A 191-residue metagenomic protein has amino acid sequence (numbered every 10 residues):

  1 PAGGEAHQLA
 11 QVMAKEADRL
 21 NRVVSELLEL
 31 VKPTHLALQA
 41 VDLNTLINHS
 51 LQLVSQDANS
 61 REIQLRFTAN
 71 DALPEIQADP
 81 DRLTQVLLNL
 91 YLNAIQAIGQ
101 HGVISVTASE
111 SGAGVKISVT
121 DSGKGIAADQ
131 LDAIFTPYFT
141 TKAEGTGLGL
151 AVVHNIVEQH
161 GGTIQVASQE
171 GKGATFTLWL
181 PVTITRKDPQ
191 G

Functional and structural regions predicted by a protein language model:
V12-R19: Short alpha-helical segment of the dimerization/phosphotransfer core of two-component systems
T34-L36, E75-A78, T141: Conserved micro-motifs of the catalytic ATP-binding
A37-L51: A conserved beta-strand-to-alpha-helix junction within the catalytic ATP-binding
L43, G125-A133: Short helix N-cap motif at coil->helix boundaries in the Bergerat
N59, Q64-P74: Conserved catalytic submotifs in the C-terminal HATPase_c
H101-A113: Short beta-strand/loop element within the Bergerat-fold HATPase_c
I156-E158: Detector for a conserved hydrophobic position within an alpha-helical segment of the HATPase_c
